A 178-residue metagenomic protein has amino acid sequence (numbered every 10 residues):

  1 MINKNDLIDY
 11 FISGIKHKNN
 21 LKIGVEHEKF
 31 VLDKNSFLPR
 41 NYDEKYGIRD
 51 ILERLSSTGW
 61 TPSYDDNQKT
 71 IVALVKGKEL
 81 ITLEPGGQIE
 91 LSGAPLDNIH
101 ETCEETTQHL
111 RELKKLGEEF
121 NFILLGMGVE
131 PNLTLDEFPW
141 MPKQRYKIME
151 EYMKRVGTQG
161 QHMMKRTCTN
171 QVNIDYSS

Functional and structural regions predicted by a protein language model:
M1-T158, R166: Terminal catalytic/cofactor-binding subdomain
E90, Q171-N173: Short aromatic/hydrophobic contact patches that present stacked aromatics for nucleic-acid/ligand binding
Q161: Histidine-acidic residue clusters that define the catalytic metal-binding segment of zinc metallopeptidase domains
M164-N170: Short, conserved phosphate-binding/catalytic loop or strand-edge motifs used in phosphoryl-/nucleotidyl-transfer
D175-S178: Inter-helical turn/loop segments and adjacent helix faces that build the functional surface of alpha-helical bundle
